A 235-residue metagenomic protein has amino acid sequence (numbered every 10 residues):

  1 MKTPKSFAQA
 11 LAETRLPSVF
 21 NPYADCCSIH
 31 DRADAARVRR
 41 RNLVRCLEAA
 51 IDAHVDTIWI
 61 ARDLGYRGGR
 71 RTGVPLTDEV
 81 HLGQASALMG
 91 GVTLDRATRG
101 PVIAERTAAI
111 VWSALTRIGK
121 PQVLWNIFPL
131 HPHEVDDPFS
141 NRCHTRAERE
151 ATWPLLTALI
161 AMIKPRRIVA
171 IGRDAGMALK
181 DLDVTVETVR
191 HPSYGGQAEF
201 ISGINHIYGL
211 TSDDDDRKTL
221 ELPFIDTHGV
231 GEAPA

Functional and structural regions predicted by a protein language model:
M1-Q9, M162-K164, A198-I204, S212 (+1 more regions): S-adenosyl-L-methionine
K2-R167, A175-L182, E187, Y194 (+1 more regions): A polyanion-binding, active-site-adjacent surface
V184-D216: Short, flexible loop segments at boundaries between secondary-structure elements
E187, L210-A235: C-terminal accessory segment of soluble enzyme catalytic cores
